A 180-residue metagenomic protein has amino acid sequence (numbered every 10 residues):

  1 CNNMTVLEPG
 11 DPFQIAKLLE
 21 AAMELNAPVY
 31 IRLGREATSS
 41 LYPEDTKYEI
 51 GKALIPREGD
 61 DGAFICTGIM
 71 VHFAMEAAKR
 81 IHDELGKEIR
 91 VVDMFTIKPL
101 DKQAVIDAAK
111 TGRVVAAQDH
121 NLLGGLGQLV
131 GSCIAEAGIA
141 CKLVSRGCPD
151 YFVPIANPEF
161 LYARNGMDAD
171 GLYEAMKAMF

Functional and structural regions predicted by a protein language model:
C1-E24, A175: Conserved thiamine diphosphate
R32-F180: Thiamine diphosphate
